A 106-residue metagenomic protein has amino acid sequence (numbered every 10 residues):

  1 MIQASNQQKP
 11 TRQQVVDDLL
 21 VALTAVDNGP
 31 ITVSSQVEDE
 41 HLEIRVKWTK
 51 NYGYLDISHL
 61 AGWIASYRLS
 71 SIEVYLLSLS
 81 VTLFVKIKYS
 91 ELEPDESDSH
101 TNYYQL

Functional and structural regions predicted by a protein language model:
M1-V33: N-proximal, solvent-exposed amphipathic alpha-helical segments enriched in charged/polar residues
I2, T32-G53, S78-T82: Short glycine-rich, basic-tinged beta-strand/loop micro-motifs
Q13-Q14, Y52, P94, D98: Short linear motifs centered on Gly/Pro in flexible linkers and helix caps
L19-A22, A61, I72-V85: Extended low-polarity, hydrophobic cluster-rich segments
T24-N28, Y67-R68, S90: Short, flexible coil/linker elements and helix-boundary hinge sites characteristic of intrinsically disordered
I31-S35, L69-V74: Assembly/interface hotspot detector across virion components, adhesins/toxins, and nucleic-acid enzymes
Y54-E73: Short, non-transmembrane amphipathic alpha-helical segments
Y75-L106: C-terminal edge-of-domain segments
